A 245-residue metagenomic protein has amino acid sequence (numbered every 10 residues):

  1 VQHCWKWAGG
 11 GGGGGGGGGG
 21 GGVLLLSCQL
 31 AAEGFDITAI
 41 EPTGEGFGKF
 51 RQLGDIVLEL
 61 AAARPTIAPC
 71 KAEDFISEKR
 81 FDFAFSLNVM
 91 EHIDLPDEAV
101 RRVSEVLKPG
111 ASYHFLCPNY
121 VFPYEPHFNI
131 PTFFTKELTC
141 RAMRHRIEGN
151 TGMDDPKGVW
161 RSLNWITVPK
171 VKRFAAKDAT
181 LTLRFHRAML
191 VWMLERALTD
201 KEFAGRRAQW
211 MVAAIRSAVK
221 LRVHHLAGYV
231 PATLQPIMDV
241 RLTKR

Functional and structural regions predicted by a protein language model:
V1-G13: Conserved alpha-helix/loop element of class I SAM-dependent methyltransferases that forms part of the SAM/SAH-binding
G18-V23: Conserved glycine-rich SAM-binding loop
L25-D74: Class I SAM-dependent methyltransferase SAM/SAH-binding core
E59-L60, I67, R161-N164, V168-R245: A C-terminal cap/extension of S-adenosyl-L-methionine-dependent methyltransferases that defines the acceptor-substrate
F85: A conserved beta-strand element that flanks and buttresses the S-adenosyl-L-methionine
D97-S112: A short glycine-rich, Lys/Arg-flanked "PGG" loop and its adjoining helix->strand segment in the class I
S112-A142: Conserved class I S-adenosyl-L-methionine
E125-F128, M153-K170: Acceptor-substrate binding/catalytic loop of class I
